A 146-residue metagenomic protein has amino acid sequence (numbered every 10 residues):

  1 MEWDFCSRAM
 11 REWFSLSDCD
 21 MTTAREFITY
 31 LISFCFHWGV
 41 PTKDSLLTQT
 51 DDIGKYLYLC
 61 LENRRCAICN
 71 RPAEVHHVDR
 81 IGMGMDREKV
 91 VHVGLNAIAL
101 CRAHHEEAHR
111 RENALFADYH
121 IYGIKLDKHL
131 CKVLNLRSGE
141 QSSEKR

Functional and structural regions predicted by a protein language model:
M1-Y56: Long, charged N-terminal interaction/targeting segments
E26-Y30, L95-A103: Short amphipathic alpha-helical segments
F36-G39, H105, H109: Hydrophobic/aromatic-lined pockets within catalytic cores
T50-H76, A103: Short cysteine-rich loop/turn motifs with clustered Cys
R65-N96, N113: Histidine-centered nuclease catalytic patch
E88-I98, E106-R146: Polybasic, low-complexity binding patches
